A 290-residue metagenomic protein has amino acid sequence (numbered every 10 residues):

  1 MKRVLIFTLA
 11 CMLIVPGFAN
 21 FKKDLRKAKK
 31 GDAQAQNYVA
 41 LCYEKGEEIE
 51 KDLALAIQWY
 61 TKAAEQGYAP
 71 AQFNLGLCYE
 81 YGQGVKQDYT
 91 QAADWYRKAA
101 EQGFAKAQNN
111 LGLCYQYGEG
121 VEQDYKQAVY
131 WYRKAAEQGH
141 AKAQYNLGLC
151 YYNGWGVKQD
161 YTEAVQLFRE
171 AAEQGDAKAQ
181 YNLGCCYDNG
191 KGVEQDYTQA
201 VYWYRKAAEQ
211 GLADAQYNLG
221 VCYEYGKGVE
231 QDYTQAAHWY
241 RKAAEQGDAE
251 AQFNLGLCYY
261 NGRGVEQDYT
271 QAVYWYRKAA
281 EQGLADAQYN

Functional and structural regions predicted by a protein language model:
V4-L13: Sec-dependent N-terminal signal peptides
G17-A19: Boundary at the C-terminal end of the N-terminal hydrophobic targeting segment
K29-D32, Q36, K45-E47, D52 (+21 more regions): Short helix-capping/linker turns of helical repeat alpha-solenoids
Y38-K45, I49, N74-Y81, N110-Y117 (+4 more regions): Hydrophobic face of amphipathic alpha-helices that form TPR/SEL1-like repeat modules and related alpha-solenoid
V273-N290: Low-complexity/repetitive intrinsically disordered segments
